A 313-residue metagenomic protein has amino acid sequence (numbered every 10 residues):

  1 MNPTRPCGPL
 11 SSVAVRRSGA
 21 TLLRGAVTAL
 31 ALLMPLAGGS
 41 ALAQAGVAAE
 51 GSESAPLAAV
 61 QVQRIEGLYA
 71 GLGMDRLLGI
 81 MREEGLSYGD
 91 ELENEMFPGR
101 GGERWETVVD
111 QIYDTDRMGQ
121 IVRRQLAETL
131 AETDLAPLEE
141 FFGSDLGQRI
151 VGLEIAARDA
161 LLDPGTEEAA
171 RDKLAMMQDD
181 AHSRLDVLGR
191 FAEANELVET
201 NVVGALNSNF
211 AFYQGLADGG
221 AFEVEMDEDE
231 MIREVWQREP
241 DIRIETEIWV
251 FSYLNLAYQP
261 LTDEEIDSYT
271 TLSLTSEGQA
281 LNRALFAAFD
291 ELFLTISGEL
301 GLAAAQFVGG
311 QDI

Functional and structural regions predicted by a protein language model:
M1-A20: N-terminal secretory signal peptides that target proteins for export/translocation
G25-A37: Bacterial N-terminal signal peptides
G39-A43: Sec/Tat signal peptide C-region and signal peptidase I cleavage site
A45-P164, L300: N-terminal Sec/ER secretory leader and immediately downstream segment of secreted/extracellular precursors
S54-A55, G71-D75, E106-Y113, V122-L126 (+8 more regions): Second-shell loop/turn segments in exported
L153, R158-T166, A170-D172, M177 (+2 more regions): Outer-membrane beta-barrel domain signature
R158-Q259: Extended amphipathic alpha-helical interaction segments
I232, P240-I313: A cross-kingdom marker for long, charged
